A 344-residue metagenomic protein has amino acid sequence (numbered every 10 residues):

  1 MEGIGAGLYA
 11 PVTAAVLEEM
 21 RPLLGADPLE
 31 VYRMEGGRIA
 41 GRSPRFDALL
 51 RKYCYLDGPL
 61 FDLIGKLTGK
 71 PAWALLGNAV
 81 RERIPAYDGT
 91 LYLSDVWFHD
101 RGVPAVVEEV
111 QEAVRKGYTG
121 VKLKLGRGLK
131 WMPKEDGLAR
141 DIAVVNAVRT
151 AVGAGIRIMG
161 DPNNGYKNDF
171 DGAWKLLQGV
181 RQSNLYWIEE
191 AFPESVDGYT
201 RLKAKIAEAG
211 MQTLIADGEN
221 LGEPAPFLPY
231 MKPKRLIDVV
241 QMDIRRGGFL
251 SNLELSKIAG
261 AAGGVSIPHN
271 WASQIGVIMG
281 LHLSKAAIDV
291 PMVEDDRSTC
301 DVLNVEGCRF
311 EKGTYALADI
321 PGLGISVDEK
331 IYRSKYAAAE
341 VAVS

Functional and structural regions predicted by a protein language model:
E2-T68: Metal- or metallocofactor-binding catalytic centers and their adjacent structured scaffolds across diverse enzyme
A6, Y53, G137, P162-G165 (+5 more regions): Glycine- and other small-residue-rich loops at beta-strand/loop junctions that grip anionic moieties
P22, A26, N184, S195-S326: Shared catalytic-loop signature of beta/alpha-barrel
L56, G69, V121, D161 (+5 more regions): Conserved, mostly hydrophobic/aromatic
L56-W97: Glycine-rich, aromatic-flanked loop segments that form ligand/cofactor-binding clefts across common enzyme folds
R83-I84, D88-K205: Metal-dependent enolase-superfamily TIM-barrel catalytic cores that perform enediolate-based chemistry
L323-S344: Extended hydrophobic packing segments that form well-structured cores
